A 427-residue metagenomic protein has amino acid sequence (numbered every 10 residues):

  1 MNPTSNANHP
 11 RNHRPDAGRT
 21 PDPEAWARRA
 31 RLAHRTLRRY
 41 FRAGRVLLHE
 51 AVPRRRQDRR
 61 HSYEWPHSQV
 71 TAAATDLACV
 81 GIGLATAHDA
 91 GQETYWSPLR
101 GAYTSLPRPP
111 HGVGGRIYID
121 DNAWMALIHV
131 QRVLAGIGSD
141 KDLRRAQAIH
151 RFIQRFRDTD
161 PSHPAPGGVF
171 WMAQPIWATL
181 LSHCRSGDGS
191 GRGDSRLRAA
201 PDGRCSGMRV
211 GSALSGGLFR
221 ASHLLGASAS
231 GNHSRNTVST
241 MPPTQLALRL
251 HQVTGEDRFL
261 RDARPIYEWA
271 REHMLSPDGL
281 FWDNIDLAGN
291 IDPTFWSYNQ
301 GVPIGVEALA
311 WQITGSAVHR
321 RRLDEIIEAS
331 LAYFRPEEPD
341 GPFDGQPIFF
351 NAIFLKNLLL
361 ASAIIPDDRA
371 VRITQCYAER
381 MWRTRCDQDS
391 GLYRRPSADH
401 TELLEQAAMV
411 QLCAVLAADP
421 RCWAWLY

Functional and structural regions predicted by a protein language model:
H9-A73, L77-D120, F156-S222, N232-R235 (+1 more regions): CBM-like carbohydrate-recognition segments
E64, R116-H129, D142-I153, T237 (+1 more regions): Mobile, glycine-rich extracellular loop/lid and propeptide segments that shape or gate substrate/ligand access
A78, V133-I137, H251-G255, W311 (+4 more regions): Short coil/turn linking the two alpha-helices of tandem helical-hairpin repeats
Q147, R151-Q154, F170, S230-T240 (+2 more regions): Eukaryote-skewed repeat-based solenoidal scaffolds used as protein-protein interaction platforms, primarily
R155, Q252, E268-E272, Q312 (+2 more regions): Amphipathic alpha-helical segments of tetratricopeptide repeats
P166, A173, A247-H251, R258-E307: Active-site cradle of extracellular carbohydrate-active enzymes
F295-T314, V318-R335: Oxyanion-binding "anion nests"
